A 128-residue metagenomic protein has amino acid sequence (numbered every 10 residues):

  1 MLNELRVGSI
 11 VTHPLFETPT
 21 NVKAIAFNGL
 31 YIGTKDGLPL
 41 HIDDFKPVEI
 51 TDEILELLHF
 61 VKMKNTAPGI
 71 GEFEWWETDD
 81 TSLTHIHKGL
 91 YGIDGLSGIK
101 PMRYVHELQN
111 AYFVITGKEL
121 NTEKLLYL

Functional and structural regions predicted by a protein language model:
M1-L2: Short alpha-helix capping/helix-loop boundary micro-motifs
G8-I10, I50-T78: Amphipathic alpha-helical oligomerization segments
I10, E17-G33: Short beta-strand-centered aromatic/proline hotspots
T34-K35, P39, K64-R103: Acidic, low-complexity, intrinsically disordered interaction modules
G37-K64, I99-I115: Intrinsically disordered, low-complexity, charged/polar segments
K118-L128: Charged phosphate-binding loop/patch that engages nucleotide di/tri-phosphates or the phosphate backbone of nucleic
